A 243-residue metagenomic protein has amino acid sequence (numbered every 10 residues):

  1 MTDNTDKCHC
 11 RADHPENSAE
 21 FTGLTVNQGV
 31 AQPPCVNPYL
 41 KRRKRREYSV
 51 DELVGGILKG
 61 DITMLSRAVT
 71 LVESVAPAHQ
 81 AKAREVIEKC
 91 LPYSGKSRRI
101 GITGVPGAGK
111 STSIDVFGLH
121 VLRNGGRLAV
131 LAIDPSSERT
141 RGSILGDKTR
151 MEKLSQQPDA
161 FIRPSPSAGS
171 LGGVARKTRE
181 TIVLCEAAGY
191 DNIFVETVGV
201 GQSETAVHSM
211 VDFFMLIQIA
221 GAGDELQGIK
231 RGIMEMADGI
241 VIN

Functional and structural regions predicted by a protein language model:
M1, V121-G125, D238: Intrinsic structural disorder
M1-L58, M64: Long, basic/Gly/Ser/Thr-rich N-terminal segments that mediate initial subcellular attachment or targeting
K7, N17, F21, A31 (+5 more regions): A generic signature of intrinsically disordered, low-complexity regions enriched in glycine/proline and charged/polar
S49-G60, L65-I100, V105-A108, T112-S203 (+1 more regions): Nucleotide-state-sensitive switch-loop elements of NTP-binding domains
F213-Q218, I233-N243: Conserved beta-strand/loop subsegment of P-loop NTPase cores
G228-K230: Conserved SF2 helicase motif VI
